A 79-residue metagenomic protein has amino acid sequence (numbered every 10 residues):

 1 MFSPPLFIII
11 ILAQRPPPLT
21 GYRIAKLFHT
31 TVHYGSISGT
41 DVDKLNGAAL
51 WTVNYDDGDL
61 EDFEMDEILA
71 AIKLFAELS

Functional and structural regions predicted by a protein language model:
M1-S79: Eukaryotic chromatin- and chromosome-associated nuclear factors, especially histone mark writers/erasers/readers
